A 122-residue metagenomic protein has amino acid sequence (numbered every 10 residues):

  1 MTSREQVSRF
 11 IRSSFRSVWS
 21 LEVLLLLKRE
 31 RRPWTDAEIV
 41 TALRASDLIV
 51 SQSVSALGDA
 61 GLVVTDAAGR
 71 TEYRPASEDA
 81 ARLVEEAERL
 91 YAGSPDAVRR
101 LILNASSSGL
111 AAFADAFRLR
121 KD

Functional and structural regions predicted by a protein language model:
M1-E22: Short alpha-helical segments that sit at the start of domains
I11-V18, T35, A67-R89: Short, cationic-aromatic polyanion-contact patches
V23, R32-A42: Short acidic, hydrophobic short linear motifs in intrinsically disordered regions
L26-L27: Hydrophobic structural patches
R44-D59: Short amphipathic alpha-helical interaction segments
G58-R70: A short, conserved structural fragment
L83-D122: Amphipathic alpha-helical dimerization/coiled-coil segments that flank or bridge DNA-binding/regulatory modules
